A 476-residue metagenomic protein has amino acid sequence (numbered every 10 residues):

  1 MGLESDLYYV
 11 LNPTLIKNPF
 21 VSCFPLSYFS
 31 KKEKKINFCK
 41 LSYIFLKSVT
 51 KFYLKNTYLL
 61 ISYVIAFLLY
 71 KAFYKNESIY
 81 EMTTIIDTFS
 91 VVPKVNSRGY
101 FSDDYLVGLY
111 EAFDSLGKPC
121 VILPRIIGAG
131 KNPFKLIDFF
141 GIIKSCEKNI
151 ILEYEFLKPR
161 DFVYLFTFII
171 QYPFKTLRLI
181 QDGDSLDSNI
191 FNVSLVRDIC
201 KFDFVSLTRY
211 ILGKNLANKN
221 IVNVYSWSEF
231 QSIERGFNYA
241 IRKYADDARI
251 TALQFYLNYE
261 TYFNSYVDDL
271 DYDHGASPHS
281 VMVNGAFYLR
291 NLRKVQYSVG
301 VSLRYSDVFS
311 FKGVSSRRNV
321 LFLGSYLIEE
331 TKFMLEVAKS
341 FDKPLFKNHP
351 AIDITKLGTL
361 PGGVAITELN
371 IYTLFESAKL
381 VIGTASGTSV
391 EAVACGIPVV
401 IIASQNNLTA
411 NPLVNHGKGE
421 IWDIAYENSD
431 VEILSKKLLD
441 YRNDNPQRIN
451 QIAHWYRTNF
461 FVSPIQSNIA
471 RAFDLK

Functional and structural regions predicted by a protein language model:
M1-K476: Catalytic-core helical/loop segments in enzymes performing group transfer/polymerization on anionic/lipid-linked
